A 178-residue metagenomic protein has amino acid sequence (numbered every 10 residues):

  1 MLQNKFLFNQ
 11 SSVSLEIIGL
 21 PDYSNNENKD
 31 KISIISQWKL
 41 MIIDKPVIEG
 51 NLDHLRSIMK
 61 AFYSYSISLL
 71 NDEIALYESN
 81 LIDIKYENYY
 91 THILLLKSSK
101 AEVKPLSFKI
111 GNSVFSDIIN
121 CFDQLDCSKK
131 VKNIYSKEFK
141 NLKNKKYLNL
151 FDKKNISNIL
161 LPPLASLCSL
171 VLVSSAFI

Functional and structural regions predicted by a protein language model:
M1-Y147: Cytosolic/nucleoplasmic/matrix-facing N-terminal domains/tails of membrane-anchored or organelle-targeted proteins
K145-I178: C-terminal single-pass membrane-anchor helix
